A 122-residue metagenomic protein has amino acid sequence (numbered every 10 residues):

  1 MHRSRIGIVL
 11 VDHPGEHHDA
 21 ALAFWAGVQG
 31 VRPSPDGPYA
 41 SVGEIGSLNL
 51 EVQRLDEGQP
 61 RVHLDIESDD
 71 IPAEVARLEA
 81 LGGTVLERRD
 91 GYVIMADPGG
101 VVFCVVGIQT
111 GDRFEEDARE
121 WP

Functional and structural regions predicted by a protein language model:
M1-L22, V62-I66, Q109-P122: N-terminal beta-strand motif that seeds the catalytic metal site of vicinal oxygen chelate
M1-N49, A73-E74, L86: Core segments of cupin and vicinal oxygen chelate
M1-S4, Q53, E79-P122: Vicinal oxygen chelate
I6-G15, V42-E44, L48, R54-R77 (+2 more regions): Vicinal oxygen chelate
